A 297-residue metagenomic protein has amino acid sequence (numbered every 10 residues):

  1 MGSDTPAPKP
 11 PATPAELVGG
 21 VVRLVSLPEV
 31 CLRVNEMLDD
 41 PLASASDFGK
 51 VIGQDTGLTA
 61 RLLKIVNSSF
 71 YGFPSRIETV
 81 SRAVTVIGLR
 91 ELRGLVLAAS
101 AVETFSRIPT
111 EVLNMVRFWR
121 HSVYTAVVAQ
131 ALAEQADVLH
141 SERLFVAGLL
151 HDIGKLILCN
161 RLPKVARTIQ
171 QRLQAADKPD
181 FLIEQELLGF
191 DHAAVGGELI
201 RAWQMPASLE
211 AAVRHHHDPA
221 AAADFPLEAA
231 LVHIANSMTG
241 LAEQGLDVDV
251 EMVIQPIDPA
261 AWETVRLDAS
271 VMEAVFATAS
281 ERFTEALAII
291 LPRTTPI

Functional and structural regions predicted by a protein language model:
M1-D4, D268-I297: Terminal targeting/low-complexity segments that flank the catalytic cores of oxidoreductases
M1-Q255, P259, P296-I297: Conserved alpha-helical "signature site" that marks functionally important helical segments or helix/loop junctions
I254-V271: Short helix/strand-capping connector loops at secondary-structure junctions
